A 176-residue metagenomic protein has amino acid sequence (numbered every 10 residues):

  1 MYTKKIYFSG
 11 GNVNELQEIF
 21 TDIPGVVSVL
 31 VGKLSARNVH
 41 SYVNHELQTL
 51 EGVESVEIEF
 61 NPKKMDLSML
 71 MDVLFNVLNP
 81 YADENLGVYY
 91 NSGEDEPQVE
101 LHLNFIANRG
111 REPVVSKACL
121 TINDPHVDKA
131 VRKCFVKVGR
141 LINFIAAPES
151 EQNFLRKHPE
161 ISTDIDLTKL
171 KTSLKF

Functional and structural regions predicted by a protein language model:
M1-F176: Flexible coil/turn and secondary-structure edge motifs
